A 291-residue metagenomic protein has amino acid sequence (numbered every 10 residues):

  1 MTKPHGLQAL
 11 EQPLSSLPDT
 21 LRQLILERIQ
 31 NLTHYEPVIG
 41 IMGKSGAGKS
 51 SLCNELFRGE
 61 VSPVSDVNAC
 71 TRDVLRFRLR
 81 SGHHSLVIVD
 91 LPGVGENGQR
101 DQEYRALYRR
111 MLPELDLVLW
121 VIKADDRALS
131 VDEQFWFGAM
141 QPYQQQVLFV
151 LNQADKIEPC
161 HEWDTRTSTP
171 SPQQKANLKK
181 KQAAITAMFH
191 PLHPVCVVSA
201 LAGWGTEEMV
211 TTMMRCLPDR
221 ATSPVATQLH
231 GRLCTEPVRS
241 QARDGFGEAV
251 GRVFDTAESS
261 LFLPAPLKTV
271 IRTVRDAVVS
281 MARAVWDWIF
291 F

Functional and structural regions predicted by a protein language model:
M1-L91, G95, M281, W288: Conserved G1/Walker A P-loop phosphate-binding module
M1-T20, P172-A176, K180, P237 (+5 more regions): Alpha-helix boundary/N-cap detector
T71-V74, L91-A139: Switch II of P-loop NTPase G domains
H84, P113-V118, Y143-V147, H190-P194: Short glycine-/polar-rich loops that comprise or flank the Walker A/P-loop and associated switch/sensor motifs
V118-Q174, L178-K181: Replace "adjacent to P-loop NTPase cores in ATP/GTP-dependent enzymes" with "adjacent to NTP-binding cores
D155-T227: Canonical P-loop GTPase G-domain recognition
V198-L201, M209-L217, H230-F291: P-loop NTP-binding site
